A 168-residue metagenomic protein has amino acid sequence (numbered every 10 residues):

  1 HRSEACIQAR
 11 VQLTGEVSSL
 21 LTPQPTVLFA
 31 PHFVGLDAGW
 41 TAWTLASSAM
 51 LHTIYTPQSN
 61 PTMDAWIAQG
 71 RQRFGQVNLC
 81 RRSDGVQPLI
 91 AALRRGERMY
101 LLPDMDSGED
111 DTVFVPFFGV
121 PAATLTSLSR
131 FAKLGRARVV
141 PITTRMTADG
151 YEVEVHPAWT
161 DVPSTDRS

Functional and structural regions predicted by a protein language model:
H1, D37, D64, D104-D106 (+1 more regions): Acidic side chains
R2-T26, V34: A short, well-structured juxtamembrane/interface segment
E4-C6, Q72, R94, A148: A generic structural signal for short, non-catalytic loop/turn and secondary-structure boundary residues
E4-Q12, G75-R81, F117-G119: Short, flexible loop segments at the rims of nucleotide/cofactor-binding pockets, characterized by
Q12, E16-S18, A38-T41, A68 (+2 more regions): Short capping/connector residues at structural and topological boundaries
E16-S19, T62, W66, P88: Exposed alpha-helical structural elements
L20-P25, L45, S83-S168: Non-catalytic C-terminal accessory region of glycerolipid acyltransferases and related lyso-lipid remodeling enzymes
P23-S83, E109-P116: Catalytic core of membrane glycerolipid acyltransferases/transacylases, capturing the structured, soluble-facing
